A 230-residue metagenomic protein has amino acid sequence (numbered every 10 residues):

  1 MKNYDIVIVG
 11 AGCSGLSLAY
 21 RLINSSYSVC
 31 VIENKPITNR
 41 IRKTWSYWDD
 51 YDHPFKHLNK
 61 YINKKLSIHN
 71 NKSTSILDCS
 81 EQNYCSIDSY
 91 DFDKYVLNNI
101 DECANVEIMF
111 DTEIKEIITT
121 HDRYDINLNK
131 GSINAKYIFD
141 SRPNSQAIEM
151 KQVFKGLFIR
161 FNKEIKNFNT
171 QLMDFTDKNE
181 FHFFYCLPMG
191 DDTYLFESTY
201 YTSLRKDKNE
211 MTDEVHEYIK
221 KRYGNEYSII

Functional and structural regions predicted by a protein language model:
M1-S14: Beta1/beta-strand and adjacent pyrophosphate-binding region of the FAD-binding site in flavoprotein oxidoreductases
Y4, S26, A135-K136: Short, well-ordered alpha-helix to beta-strand connector turns
V9-G12, I32, F110: A secondary-structure boundary/capping signal
S17, R21-K72: N-terminal FAD cofactor-binding segment of flavoenzymes
R21, E102-E226: Predominantly flavin-linked oxidoreductase catalytic cores and closely associated redox partners
H69-S73, M189-D192: Short acidic-glycine loop/turn motifs at beta-strand connectors
L77-N98, S141, T202-E210: Short beta-strand to alpha-helix junction loop
I230: Oxyanion-binding "anion nests"
